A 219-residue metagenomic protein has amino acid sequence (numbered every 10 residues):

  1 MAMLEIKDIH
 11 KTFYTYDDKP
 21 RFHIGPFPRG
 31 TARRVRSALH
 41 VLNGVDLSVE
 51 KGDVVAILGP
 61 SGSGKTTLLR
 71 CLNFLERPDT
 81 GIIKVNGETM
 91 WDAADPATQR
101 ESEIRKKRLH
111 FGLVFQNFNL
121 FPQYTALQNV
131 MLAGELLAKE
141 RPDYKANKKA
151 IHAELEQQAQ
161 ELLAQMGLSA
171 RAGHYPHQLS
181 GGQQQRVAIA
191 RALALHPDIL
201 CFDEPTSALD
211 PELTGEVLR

Functional and structural regions predicted by a protein language model:
L58-P60: The feature captures the beta-strand-to-loop junction immediately N-terminal to the Walker
N73: Helix-to-loop junction immediately C-terminal to a conserved catalytic motif
M90-G112, A150-H152: ABC ATPase NBD coupling module
Y124-A133, E140: Short coil-to-helix segment of the ABC ATPase nucleotide-binding domain corresponding to the Q-loop/switch region
Y175-L179, Q183: Conserved ABC ATPase signature
H196: Conserved catalytic motifs of ABC-family nucleotide-binding domains
L200-D203: Catalytic Walker B motif of ABC-type/P-loop ATPase nucleotide-binding domains
